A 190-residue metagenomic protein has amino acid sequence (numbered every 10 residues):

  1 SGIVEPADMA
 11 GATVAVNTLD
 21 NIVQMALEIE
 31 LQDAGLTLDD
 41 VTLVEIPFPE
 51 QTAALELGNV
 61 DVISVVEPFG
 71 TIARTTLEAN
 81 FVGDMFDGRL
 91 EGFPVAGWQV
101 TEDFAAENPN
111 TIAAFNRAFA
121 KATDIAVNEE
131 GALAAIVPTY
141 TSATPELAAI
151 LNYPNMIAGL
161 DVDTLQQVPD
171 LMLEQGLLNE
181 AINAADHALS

Functional and structural regions predicted by a protein language model:
S1, L19-D20, M85-G88, Y140: Short glycine-enriched loops at secondary-structure junctions
S1-I72, G131, D163-Q166: Bilobed "Venus flytrap"/periplasmic-binding protein-like clamshell domains and structurally analogous long
G2-T13, D39, E107, L173-E174 (+1 more regions): Immediate post-signal peptide segment of exported/extracytoplasmic ligand-binding proteins
V4-D8, I29-Q32, F48-Q51, N80-F81 (+3 more regions): A short alpha-helix capping/helix-coil boundary motif
L36, E78-A79, L177: Short aromatic/hydrophobic-glycine micro-motifs
P49-V137: Pocket-lining segment of extracytoplasmic ligand-binding domains
A105-N179: Secondary-structure end/capping motifs
P154-N155, N183-S190: Extracellular/periplasmic juxtamembrane helices and adjacent flexible linkers that interface with membrane partners
